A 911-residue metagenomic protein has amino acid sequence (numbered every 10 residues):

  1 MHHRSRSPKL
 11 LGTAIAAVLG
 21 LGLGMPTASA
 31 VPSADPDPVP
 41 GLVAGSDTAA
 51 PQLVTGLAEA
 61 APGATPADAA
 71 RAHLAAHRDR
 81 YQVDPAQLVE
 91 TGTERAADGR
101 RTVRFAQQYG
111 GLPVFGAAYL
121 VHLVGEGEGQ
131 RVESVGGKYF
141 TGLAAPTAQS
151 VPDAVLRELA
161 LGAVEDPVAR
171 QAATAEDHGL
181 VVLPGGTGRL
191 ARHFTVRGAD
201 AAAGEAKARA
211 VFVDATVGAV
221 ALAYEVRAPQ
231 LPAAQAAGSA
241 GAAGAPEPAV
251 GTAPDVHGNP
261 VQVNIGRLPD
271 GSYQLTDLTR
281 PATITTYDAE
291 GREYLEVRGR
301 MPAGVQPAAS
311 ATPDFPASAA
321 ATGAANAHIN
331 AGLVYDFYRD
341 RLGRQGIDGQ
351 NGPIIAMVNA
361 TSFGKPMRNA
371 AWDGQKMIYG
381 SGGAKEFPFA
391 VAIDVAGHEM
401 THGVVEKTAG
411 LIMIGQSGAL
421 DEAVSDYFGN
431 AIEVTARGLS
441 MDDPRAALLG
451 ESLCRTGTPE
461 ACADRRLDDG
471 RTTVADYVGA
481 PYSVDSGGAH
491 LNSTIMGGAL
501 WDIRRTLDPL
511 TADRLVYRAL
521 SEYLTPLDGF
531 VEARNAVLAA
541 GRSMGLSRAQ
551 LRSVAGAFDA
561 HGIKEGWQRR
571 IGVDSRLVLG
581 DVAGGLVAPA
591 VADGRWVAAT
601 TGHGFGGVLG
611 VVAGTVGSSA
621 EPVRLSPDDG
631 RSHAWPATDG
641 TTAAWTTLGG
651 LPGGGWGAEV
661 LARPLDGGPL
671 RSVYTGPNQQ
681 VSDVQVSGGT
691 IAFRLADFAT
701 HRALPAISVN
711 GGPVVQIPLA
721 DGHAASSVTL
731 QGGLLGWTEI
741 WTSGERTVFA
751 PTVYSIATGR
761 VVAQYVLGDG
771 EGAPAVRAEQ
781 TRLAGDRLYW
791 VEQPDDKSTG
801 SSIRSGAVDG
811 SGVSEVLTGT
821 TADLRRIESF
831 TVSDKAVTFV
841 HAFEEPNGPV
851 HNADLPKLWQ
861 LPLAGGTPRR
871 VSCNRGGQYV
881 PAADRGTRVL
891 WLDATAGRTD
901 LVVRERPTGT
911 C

Functional and structural regions predicted by a protein language model:
M1-P32: Secretory targeting and sorting signals
H2, A219-R339, G349, P353 (+6 more regions): Acidic/polar low-complexity interaction segments
H2, A30-Q235, S239, G352-W372 (+1 more regions): Segments that shape or occlude catalytic/ligand-binding pockets
A321-S381, K385-G397, V405-G584, D593-W596 (+1 more regions): Zinc-dependent metallohydrolase catalytic domains
G580-A592, D629-G640, P677-G688, D721-G732 (+3 more regions): Repeated scaffold domains used in trafficking and secretory/extracellular systems, primarily beta-propellers
W596-T601, A643-T647, I691-L695, L735-E739 (+3 more regions): Residue position within the beta-strands of beta-propeller blades
G604-A613, L651-A662, L695-S708, E739-S755 (+3 more regions): Structural motif
G866-C911: Blade-level signature of beta-propeller repeat domains, shared across WD40, Kelch, NHL, RCC1 and BNR/Asp-box propellers
